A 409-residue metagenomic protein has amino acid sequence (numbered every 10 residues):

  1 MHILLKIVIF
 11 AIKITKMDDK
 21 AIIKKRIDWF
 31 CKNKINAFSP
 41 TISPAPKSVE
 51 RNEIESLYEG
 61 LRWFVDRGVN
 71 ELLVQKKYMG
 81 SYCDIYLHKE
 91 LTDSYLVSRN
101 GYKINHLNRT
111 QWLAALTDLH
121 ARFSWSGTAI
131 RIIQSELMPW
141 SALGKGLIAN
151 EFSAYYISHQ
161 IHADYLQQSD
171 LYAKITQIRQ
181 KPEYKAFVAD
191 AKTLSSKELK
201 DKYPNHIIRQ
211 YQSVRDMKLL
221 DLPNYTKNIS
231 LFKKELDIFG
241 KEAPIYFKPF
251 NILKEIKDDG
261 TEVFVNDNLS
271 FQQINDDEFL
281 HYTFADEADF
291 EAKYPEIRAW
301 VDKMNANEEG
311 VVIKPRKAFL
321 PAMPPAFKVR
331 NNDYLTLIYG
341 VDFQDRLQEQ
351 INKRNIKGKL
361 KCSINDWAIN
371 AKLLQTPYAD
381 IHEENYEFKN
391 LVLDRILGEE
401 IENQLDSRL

Functional and structural regions predicted by a protein language model:
F10-Y58, Y82: Low-complexity, highly charged intrinsically disordered N-terminal segments that act as targeting/localization
I23-R26, G60, F64, W112-R122 (+5 more regions): Generic structural signal of hydrophobic/aromatic residues within well-ordered alpha-helices of folded domains
I54-K103, G146, Q180, Y184-L409: Nucleic-acid 5′ end/cap handling module spanning
I85, G127-A129, Q134-G146, N150 (+1 more regions): Core catalytic machinery and nucleic-acid-binding channels of phosphodiester-processing enzymes
Y95-S141, Y172: Conserved loop->alpha-helix
S158-Y165, L360-D366: Eukaryote-specific, cytoplasm-facing alpha-helical/coiled-coil scaffolding segments in long proteins
